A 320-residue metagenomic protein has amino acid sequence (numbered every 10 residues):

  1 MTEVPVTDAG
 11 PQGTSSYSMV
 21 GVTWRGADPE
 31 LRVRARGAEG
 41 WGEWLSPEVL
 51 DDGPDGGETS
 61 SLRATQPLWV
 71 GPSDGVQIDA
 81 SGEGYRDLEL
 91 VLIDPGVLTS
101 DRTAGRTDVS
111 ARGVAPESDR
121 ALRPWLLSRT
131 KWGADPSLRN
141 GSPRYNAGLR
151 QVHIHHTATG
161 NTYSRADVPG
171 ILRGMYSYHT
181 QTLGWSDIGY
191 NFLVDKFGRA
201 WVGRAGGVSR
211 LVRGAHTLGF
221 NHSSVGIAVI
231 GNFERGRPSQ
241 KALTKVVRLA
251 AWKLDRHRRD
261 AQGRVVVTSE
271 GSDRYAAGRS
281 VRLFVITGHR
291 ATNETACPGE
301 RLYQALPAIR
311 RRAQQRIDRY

Functional and structural regions predicted by a protein language model:
E3-S16, E30-R32, G37, W41-V91: Beta-sandwich interaction modules
S16, V91-T157, G189, D195-Y320: Basic/polar, cationic surfaces and motifs that engage anionic cell-wall and phosphate/carboxylate ligands
S18-V20: Structural beta-strand segments of beta-rich domains
V22, S73-S81, I154, V285-A291: Hydrophobic/aromatic beta-strand segments within beta-rich folds
R25-A27: Short solvent-exposed strand-capping/beta-turn motif centered on an Asx-Ser/Thr pair
V33-R36, S46-P47, A166-P169, S239-V246: "Short basic amphipathic alpha-helical interaction patches in structured regions
L138, Y145-T182: Active-site acidic/histidine clusters and adjacent loop/turn architecture that either coordinate catalytic ions
S186: Ligand-binding pocket segment of bilobal, Venus flytrap-like solute-binding proteins
